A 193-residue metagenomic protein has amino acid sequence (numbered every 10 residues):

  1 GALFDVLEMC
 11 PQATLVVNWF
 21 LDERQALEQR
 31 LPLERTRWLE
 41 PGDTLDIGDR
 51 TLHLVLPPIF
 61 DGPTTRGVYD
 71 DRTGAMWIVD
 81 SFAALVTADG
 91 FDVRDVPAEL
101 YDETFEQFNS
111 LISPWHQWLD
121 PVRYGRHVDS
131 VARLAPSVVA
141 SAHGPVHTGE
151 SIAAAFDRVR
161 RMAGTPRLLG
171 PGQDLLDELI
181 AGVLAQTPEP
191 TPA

Functional and structural regions predicted by a protein language model:
G1-F4, T65, I152-A153: Conserved strand-to-helix beginnings and helix N-cap segments that scaffold or border functional pockets
G1-L45, R158-R161: Active-site HxH/HxHxD metal-binding segment of metal-dependent hydrolases
L7-C10, T14, R35-D43, P58-D61 (+2 more regions): A polyampholytic, Gly/Pro-enriched intrinsically disordered region
T44-H53, R72-A75: Beta-strand-turn-beta hairpins that frame and shape the catalytic cleft of phosphate-ester-processing enzymes
P58-E150: Metallo-beta-lactamase
T148-A193: C-terminal regulatory/interaction regions
